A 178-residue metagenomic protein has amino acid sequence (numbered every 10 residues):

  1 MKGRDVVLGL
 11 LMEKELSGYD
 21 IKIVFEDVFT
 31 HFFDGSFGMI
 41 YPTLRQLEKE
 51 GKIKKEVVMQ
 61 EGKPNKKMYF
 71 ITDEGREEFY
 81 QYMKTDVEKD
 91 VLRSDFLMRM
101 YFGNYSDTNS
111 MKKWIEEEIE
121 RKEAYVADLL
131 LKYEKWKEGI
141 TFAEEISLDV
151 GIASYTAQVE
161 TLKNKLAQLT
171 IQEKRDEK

Functional and structural regions predicted by a protein language model:
M1-V91: Basic helix-turn-helix/winged-helix DNA-binding cores and closely related short helical interaction motifs
M39, K67, F142-I152: Alpha-helical scaffold segments that form or flank carboxylate-/histidine-based iron centers
Y80-A127: Amphipathic alpha-helical dimerization/coiled-coil segments that flank or bridge DNA-binding/regulatory modules
A124-L131, T161: Extended, amphipathic, non-transmembrane alpha-helical segments
L130-L148: Acidic interhelical loop/turn segments
Y155-L169: Amphipathic alpha-helical coiled-coil segments
T170-K178: Long amphipathic alpha-helical coiled-coil segments
